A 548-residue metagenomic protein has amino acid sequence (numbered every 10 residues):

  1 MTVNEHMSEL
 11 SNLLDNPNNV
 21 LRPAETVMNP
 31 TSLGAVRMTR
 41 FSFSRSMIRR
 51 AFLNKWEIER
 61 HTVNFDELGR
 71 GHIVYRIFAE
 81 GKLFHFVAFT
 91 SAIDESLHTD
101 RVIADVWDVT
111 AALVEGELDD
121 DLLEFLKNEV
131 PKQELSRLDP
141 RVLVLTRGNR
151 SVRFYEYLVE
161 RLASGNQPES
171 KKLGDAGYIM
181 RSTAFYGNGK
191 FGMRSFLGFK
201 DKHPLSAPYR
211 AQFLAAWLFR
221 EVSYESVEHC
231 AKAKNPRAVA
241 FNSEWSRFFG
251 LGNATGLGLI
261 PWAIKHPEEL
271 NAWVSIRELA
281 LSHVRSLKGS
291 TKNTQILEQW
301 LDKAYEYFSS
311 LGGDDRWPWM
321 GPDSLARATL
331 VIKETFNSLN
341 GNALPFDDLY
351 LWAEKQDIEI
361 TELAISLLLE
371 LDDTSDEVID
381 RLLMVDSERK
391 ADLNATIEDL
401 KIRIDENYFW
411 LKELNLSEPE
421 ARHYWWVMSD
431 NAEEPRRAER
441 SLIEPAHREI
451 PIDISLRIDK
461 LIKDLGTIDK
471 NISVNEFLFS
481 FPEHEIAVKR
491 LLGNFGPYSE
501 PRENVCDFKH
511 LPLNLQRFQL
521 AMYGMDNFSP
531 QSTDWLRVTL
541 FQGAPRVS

Functional and structural regions predicted by a protein language model:
M1-F78: Charged, amphipathic alpha-helical stretches
L33, L68-G69, G81, N149 (+7 more regions): Intrinsic-disorder/low-complexity loop/linker signature
T39-R40, S44-R50, D105-A176, S532-L536: Ampiphathic alpha-helical segments that act as solvent-exposed interaction surfaces
R49-A104, R422, N475-S480, I486-V488 (+2 more regions): Amphipathic, interaction-prone secondary-structure segments
F65, E80-R141, F196, Q212 (+13 more regions): Intrinsically disordered, low-complexity regulatory segments enriched in Ser/Thr/Pro and charged residues
W107-D119, K132, E156, E160-P236 (+8 more regions): Intrinsically disordered, low-complexity segments enriched in glycine and mixed charged residues
Q299, Y307-P318, P322-S548: Charge-dense, extended regions
